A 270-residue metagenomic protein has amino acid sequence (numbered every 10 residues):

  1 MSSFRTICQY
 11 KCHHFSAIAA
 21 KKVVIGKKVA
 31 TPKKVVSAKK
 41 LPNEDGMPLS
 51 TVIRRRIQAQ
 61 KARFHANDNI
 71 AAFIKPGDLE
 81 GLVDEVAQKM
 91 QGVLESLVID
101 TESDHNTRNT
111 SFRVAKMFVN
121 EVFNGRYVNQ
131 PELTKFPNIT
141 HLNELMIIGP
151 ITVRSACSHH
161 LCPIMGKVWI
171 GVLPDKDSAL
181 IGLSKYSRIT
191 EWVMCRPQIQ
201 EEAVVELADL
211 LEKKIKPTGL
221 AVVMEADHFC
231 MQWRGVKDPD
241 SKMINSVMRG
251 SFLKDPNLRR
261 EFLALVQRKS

Functional and structural regions predicted by a protein language model:
M1-S16: N-terminal mitochondrial targeting presequence
F15-S270: A domain-level signal for the structural core that forms small-molecule/cofactor-binding pockets and catalytic centers
